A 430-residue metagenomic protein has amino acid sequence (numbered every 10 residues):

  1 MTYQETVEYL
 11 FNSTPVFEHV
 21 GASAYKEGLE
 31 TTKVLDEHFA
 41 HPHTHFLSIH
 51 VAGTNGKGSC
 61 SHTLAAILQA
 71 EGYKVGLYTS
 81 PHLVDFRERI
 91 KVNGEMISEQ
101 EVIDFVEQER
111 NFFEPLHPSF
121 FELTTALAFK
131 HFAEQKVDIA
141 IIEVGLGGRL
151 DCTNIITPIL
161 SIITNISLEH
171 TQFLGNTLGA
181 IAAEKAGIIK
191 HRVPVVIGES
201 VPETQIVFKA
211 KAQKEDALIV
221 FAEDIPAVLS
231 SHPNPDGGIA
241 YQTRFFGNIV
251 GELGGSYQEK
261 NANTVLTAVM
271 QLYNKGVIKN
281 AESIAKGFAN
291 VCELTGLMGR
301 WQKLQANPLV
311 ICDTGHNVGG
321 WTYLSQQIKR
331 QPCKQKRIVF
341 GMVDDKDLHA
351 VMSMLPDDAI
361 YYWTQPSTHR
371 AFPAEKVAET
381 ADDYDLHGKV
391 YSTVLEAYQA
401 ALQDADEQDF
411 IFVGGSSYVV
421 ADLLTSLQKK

Functional and structural regions predicted by a protein language model:
M1-G53, C60-H62, A66-E71: Short functional linear segments
A22-L29, V34-E37, H41-T44, A70-I156 (+2 more regions): ATP-dependent carboxylate-amine ligase catalytic core
L64, R149-I159, L424-Q428: Short Gly/Thr/Asp-enriched flexible loops that form oxyanion-binding sites at enzyme active sites
Y78, P194-E199, I338-F340, A359-S367: Short internal beta-strands
E134, I139-V144, C152-I162, I166-H170 (+2 more regions): Nucleotide phosphate-binding/pyrophosphate-handling subdomain across enzymes that bind or process nucleotide phosphates
E143, L160-F245, A262, L266-E282: Acidic, Mg2+-coordinating active-site environments of NTP-dependent enzymes
V201-V220, L309-C312, V318, V351-F410: C-terminal helical cap/extension that packs against the catalytic core of soluble nucleotide-cofactor enzymes
S416: Active-site-proximal loop/hinge segments that shape catalytic or ion-binding/gating pockets
